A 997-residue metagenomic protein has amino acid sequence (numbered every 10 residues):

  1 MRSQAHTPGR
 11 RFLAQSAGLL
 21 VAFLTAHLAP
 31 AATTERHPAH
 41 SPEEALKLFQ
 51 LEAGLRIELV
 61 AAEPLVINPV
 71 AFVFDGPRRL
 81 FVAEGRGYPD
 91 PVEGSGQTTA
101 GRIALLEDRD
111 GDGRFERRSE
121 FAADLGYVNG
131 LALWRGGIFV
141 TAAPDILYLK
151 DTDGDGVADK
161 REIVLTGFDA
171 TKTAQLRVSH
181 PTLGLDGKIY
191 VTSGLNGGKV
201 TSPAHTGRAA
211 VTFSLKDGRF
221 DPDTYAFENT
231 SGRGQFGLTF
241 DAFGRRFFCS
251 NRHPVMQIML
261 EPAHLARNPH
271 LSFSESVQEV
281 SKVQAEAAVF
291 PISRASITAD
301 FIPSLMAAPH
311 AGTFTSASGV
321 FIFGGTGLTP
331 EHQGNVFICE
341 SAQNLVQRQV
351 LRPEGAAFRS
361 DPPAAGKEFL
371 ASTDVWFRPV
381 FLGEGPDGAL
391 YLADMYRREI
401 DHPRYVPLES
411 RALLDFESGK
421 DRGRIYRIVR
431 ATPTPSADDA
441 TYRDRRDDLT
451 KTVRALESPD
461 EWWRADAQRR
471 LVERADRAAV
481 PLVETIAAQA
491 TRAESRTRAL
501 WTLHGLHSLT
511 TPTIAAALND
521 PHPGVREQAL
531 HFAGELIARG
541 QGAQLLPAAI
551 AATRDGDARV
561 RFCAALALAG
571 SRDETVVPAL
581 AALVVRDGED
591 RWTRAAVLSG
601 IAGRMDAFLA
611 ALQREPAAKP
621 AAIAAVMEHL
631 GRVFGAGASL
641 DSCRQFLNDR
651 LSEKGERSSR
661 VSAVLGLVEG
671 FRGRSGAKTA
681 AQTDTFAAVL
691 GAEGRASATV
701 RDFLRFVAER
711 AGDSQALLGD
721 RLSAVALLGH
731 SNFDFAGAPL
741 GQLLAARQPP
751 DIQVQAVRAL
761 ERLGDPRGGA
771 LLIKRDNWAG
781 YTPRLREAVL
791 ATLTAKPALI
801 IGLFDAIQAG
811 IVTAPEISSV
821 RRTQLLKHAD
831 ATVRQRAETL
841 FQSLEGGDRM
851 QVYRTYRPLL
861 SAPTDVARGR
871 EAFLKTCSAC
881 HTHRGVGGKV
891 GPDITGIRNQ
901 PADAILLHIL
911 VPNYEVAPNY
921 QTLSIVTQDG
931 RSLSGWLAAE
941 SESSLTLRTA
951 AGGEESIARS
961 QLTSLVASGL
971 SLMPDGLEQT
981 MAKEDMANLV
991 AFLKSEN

Functional and structural regions predicted by a protein language model:
R2-A17: Bacterial N-terminal signal peptides that target proteins for export
Q15-H27: Bacterial N-terminal signal peptides
P30-K451, R470-V472, G885-V886, R959-S960 (+1 more regions): Beta-propeller domains with acidic blade repeats across secreted/periplasmic ectodomains and cytosolic WD/CNH propellers
V60, L80, G136-I138, P144 (+9 more regions): C-terminal capping alpha-helices of c-type cytochrome domains
S318-G319, G388-A389, G423-R424, L482 (+11 more regions): C-type cytochrome heme c attachment motif
A393, D415-D421, V429-A872, V890 (+3 more regions): Long, ordered, helix-rich scaffold segments
H402, R424-I425, E838, E845-G846 (+4 more regions): Sequence context surrounding c-type heme c attachment/ligation sites in exported
A788-L790, T794, Q808-A829, G888-T895 (+2 more regions): Axial heme c-ligation environment in periplasmic c-type cytochrome domains
